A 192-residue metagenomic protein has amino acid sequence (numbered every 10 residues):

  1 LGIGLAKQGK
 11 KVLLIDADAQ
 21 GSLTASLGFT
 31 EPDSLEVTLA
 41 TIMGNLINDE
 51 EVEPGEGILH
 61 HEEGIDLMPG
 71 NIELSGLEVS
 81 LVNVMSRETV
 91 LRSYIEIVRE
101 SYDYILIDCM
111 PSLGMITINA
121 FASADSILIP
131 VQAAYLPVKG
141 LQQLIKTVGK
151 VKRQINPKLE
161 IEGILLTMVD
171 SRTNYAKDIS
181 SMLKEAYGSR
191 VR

Functional and structural regions predicted by a protein language model:
L1-R192: P-loop NTP-binding core
